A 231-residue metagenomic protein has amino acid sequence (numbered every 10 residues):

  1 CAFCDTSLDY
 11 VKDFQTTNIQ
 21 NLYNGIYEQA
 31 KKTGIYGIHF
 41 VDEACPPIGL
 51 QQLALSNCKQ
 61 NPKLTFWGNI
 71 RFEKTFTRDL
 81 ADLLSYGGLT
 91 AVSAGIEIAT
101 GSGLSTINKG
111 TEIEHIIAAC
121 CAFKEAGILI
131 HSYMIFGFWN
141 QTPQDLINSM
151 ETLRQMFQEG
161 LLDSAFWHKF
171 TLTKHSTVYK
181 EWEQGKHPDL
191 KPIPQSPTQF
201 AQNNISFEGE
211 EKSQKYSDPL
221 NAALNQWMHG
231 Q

Functional and structural regions predicted by a protein language model:
C1-N18: Canonical Radical SAM [4Fe-4S] cluster-binding loop centered on the CxxxCxxC motif and its immediate flanking residues
L8, D42, I96, S164 (+1 more regions): Residues that line or immediately flank small-molecule/substrate-binding pockets and catalytic motifs
D13-T16, T106-N108, T142-Q144: Short, solvent-exposed loop/turn segments at secondary-structure boundaries
N18-N21, G49, F76, H115 (+2 more regions): Soluble or luminal CAZymes and related metallo-dependent hydrolases
I19, Y23-L129, F138: Conserved SAM/AdoMet-binding glycine-rich loop
G68, S132-M134, W167: Structural beta-sheet core signal
F123, I130-I135, Q144-D145, S149-T152: C-terminal structural cap/anchor segments
Q144-Q231: C-terminal accessory regions of radical SAM enzymes
